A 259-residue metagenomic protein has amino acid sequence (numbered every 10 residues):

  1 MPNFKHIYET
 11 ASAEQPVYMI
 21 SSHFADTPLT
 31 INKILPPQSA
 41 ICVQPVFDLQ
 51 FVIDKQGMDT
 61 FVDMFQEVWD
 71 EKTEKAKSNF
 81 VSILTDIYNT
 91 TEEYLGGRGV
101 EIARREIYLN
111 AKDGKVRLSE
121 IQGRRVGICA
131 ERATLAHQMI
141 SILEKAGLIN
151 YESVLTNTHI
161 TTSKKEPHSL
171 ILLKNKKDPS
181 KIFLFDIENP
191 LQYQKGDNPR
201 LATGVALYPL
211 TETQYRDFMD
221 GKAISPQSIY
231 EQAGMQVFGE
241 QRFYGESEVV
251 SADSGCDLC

Functional and structural regions predicted by a protein language model:
M1-G97, K115-R124, Q227, E231-C259: N-terminal accessory/pre-domain segments preceding catalytic cores
K5, K33, K55, K72-K77 (+7 more regions): Context-gated lysine
K75-S78, F185-I187, L210, I224: Short coil/turn linker and secondary-structure boundary residues
N79-F80, R98-R105, N150-T158: Surface-exposed patches in mature extracellular/periplasmic domains of secreted proteins
A103-H137: Long, positively charged binding patches that form subdomain-scale interaction surfaces for polyanionic ligands
E131-R216: Hydrophobic/aromatic-rich core segments of domains that either
T211, Y215-E231: C-lobe/activation-segment region of protein kinase-like
